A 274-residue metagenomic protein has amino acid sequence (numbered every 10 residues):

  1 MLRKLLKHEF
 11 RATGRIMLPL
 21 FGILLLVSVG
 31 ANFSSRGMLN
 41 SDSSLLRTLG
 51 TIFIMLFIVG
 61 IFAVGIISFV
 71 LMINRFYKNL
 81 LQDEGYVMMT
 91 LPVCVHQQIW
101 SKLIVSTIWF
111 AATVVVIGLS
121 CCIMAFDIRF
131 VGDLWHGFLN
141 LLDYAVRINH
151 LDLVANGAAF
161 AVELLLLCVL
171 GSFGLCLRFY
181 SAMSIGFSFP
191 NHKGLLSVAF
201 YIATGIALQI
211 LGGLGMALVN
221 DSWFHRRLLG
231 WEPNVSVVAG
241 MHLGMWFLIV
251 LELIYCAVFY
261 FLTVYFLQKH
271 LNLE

Functional and structural regions predicted by a protein language model:
M1-G85, V95-E274: Hydrophobic alpha-helical transmembrane segments of membrane proteins
